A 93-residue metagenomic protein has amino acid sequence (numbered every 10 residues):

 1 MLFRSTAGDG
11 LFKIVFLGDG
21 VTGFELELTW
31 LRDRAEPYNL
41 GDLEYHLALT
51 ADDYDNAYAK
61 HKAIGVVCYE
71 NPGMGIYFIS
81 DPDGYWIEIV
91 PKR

Functional and structural regions predicted by a protein language model:
M1-G23, F78: Core segments of cupin and vicinal oxygen chelate
G20-G23, D33-W86, P91-K92: Vicinal oxygen chelate
